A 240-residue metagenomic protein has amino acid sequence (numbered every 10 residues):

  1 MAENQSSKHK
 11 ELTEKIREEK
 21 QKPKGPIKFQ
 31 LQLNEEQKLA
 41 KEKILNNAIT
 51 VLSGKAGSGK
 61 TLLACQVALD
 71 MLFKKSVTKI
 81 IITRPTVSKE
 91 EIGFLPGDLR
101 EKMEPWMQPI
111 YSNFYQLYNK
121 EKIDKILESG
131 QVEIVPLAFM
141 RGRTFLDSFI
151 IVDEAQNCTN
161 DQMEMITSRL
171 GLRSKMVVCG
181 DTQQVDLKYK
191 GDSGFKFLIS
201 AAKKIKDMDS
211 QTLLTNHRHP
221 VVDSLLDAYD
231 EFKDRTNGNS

Functional and structural regions predicted by a protein language model:
A2-V152, Q156-S240: Conserved helicase motor core of SF1/SF2 NTP-dependent helicases
